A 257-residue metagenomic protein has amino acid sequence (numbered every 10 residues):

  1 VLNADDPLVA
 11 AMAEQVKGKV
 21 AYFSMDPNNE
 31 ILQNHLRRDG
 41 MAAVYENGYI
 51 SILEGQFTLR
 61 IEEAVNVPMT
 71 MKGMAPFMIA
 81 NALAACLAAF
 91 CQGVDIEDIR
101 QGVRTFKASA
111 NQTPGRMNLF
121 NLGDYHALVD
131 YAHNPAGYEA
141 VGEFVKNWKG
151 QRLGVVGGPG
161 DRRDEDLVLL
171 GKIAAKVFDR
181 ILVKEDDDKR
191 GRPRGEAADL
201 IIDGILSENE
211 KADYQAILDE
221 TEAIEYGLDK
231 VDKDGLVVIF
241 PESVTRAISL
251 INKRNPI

Functional and structural regions predicted by a protein language model:
V1-H126, G204-E210: Acidic, Mg2+-coordinating active-site environments of NTP-dependent enzymes
A64, A75, L87-E97, Q101-I257: ATP-dependent carboxylate-amine ligase
